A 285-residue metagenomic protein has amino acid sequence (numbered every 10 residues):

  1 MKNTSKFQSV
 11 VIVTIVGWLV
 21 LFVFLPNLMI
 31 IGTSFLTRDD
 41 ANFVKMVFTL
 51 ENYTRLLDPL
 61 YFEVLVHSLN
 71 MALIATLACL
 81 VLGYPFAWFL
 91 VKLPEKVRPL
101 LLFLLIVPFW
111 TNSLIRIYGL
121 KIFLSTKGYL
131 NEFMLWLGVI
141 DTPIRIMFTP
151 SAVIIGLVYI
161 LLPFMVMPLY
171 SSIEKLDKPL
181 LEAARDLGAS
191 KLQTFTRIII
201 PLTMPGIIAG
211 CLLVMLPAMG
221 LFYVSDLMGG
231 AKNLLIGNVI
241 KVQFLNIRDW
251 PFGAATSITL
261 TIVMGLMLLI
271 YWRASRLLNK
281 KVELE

Functional and structural regions predicted by a protein language model:
M1-I30, P99, F103, T261: N-terminal signal-anchor/first transmembrane alpha helix
K2-Q8, D39, Y53-L60, A218 (+1 more regions): Interhelical loop and adjacent transmembrane-helix boundary motif in polytopic membrane transport permeases
K2-S5, V10-V13, L36, Y170-R185 (+1 more regions): C-terminal transmembrane helix and the adjacent membrane-cytosol boundary/short C-terminal tail of inner/organellar
I15-F24, F103, V107, Y159 (+2 more regions): Transmembrane alpha-helices
F24-Y61, F123, K127-G128, G230 (+1 more regions): Short membrane-interfacial helix/loop motifs at transmembrane-helix boundaries
P26-T33, R38-D39, I115-I117, M165-P168 (+1 more regions): Non-cytoplasmic
A41, L50, I117-V158, L192 (+1 more regions): Membrane-interfacial helix termini and adjacent extracytoplasmic/periplasmic loops of multi-pass transporters
P59-K92: Transmembrane alpha-helix signature in integral membrane proteins
